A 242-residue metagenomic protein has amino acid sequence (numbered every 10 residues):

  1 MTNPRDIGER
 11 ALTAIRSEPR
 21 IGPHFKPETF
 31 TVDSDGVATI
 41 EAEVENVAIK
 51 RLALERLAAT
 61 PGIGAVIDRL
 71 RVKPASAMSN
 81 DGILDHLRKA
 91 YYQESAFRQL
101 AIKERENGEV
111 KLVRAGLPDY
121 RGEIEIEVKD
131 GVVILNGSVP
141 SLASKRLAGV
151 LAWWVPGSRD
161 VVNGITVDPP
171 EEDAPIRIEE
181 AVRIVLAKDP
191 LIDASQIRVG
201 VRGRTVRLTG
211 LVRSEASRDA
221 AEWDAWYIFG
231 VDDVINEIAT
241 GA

Functional and structural regions predicted by a protein language model:
M1-A242: N-terminal targeting leaders
